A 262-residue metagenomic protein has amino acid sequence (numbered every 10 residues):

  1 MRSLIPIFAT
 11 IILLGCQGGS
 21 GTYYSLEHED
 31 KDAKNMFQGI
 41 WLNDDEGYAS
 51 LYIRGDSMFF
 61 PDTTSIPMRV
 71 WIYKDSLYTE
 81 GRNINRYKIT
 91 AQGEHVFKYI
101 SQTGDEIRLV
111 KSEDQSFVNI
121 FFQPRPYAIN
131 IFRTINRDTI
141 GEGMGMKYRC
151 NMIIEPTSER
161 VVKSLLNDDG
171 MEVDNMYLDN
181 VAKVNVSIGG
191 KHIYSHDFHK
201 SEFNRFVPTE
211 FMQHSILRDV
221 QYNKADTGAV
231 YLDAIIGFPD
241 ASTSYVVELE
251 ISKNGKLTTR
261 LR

Functional and structural regions predicted by a protein language model:
I12-G15: C-terminal motif of bacterial Sec signal peptides marking the signal peptidase cleavage site
Q17-S20: Bacterial signal peptide processing site
Y23-A49, F122-G145: Tryptophan-anchored aromatic micro-motifs
N43-R86, V173-K191: N-terminal glycine/threonine-rich, aromatic-flanked beta-hairpin/loop signature
F97-Y99, Y148-N151, D169, G228-F238: Short beta-strand elements that form the blades of beta-propeller/WD-repeat-like and other beta-sheet-rich scaffold
D105-S164: Surface-exposed beta-loop interaction hotspot
K191-M212: Surface-exposed loop and turn segments in beta-propeller and other repeat-based domains that flank or scaffold
F206-P239: Acidic, glycine-rich flexible loop segments
